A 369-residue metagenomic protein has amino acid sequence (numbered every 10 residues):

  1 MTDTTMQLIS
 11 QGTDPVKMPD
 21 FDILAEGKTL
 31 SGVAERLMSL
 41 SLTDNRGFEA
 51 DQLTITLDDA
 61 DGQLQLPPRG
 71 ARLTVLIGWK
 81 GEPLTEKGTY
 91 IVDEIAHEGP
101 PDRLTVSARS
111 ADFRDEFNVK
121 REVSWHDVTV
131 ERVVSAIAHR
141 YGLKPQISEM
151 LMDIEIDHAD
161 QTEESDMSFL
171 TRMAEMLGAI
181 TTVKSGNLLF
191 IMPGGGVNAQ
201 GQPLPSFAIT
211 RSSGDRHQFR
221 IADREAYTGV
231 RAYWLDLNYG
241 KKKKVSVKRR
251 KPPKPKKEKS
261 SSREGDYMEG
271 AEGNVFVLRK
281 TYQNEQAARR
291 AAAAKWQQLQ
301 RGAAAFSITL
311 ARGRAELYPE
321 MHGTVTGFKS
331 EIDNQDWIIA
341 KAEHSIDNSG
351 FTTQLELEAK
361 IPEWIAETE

Functional and structural regions predicted by a protein language model:
M1-D115: Assembly/oligomerization scaffold segments
T2-S10, R103, R109-D112, E149-Q218 (+1 more regions): Short beta-strand-centered interaction patches in the first periplasmic/extracellular domains of large envelope
L40-Q65, G214-E369: An acidic/polar, Gly/Ser/Thr-rich interaction patch typically located in mid-to-C-terminal regions of proteins
L66, T85, V123-E131, A159-M167 (+2 more regions): Solvent-exposed, acidic/flexible segments
I77-W79, M192, M321, G327: Conserved "cap/hinge" positions at secondary-structure junctions
T89-E98, V123, G195-V197, D336-N348: Short, compositionally biased
F113-R121, V133-D160: N-terminal export/assembly leaders
V128-S135, H139, E163-E175, Y227 (+1 more regions): Polar, S/T/G-rich
